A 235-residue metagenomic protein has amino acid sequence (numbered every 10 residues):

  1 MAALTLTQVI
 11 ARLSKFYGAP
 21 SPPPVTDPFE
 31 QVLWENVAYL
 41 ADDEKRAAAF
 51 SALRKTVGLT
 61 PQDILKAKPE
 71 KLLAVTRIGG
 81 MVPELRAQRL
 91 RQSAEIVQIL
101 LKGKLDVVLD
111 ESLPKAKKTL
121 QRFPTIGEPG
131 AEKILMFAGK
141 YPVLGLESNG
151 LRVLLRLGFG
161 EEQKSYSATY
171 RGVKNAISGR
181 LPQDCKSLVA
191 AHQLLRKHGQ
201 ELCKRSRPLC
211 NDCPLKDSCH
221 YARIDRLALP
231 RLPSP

Functional and structural regions predicted by a protein language model:
A3-P233: Catalytic cores of DNA base-excision repair glycosylases
